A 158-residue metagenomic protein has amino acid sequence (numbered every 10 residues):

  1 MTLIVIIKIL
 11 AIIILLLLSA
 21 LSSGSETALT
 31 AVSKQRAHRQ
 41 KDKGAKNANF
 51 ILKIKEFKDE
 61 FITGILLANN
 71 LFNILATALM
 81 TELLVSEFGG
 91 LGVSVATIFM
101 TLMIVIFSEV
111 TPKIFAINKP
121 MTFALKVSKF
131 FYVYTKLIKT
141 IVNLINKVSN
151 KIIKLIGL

Functional and structural regions predicted by a protein language model:
M1-L158: Membrane-embedded alpha-helical segments of inner-membrane proteins
